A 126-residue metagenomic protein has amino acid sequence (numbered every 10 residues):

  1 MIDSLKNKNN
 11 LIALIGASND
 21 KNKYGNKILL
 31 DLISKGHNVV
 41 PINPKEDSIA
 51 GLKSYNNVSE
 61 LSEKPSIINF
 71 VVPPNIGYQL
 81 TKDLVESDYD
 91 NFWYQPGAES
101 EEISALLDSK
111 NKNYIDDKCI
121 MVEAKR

Functional and structural regions predicted by a protein language model:
M1-K45, A50: Hydrophobic, well-ordered beta-alpha structural blocks that scaffold small-molecule cofactor pockets
M1-L5, D117-R126: C-terminal helix-to-coil terminal segments
K27-I28, Q79-L84, I103-L106: A short acidic, amphipathic alpha-helical/loop segment
H37, S87-N91, K110-K112: A short helix->loop->beta-strand "cap" motif at the edges of active sites that frequently abuts
L52-N57: Conserved SAM-binding strand-loop segment of SAM-dependent methyltransferases
V58, S62-A98: Mid-chain, well-packed structural core segment of small domains
P96-E123: Rossmann-fold NAD(P)-binding glycine/threonine-rich loop
